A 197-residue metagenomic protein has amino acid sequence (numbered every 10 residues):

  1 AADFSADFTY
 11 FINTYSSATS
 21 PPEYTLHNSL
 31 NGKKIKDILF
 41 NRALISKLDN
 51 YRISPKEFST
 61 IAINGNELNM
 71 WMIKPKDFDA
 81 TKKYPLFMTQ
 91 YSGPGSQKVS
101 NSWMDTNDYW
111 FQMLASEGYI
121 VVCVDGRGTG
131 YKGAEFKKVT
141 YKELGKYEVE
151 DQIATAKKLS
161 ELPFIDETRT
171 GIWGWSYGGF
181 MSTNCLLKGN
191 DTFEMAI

Functional and structural regions predicted by a protein language model:
A2-I197: Serine-hydrolase catalytic core recognition
